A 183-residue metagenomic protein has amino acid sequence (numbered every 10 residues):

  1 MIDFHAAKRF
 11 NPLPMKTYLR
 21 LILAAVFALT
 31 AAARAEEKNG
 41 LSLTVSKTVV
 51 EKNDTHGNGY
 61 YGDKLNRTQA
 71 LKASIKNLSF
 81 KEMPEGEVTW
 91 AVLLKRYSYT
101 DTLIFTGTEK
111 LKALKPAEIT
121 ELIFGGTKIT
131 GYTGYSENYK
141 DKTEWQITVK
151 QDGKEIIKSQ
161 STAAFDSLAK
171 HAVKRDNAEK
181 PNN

Functional and structural regions predicted by a protein language model:
D3, F10-N11: Short, positively charged and aromatic/hydrophobic N-terminal segments
K16-A24: Sec-dependent signal peptide recognition, specifically the positively charged N-region followed immediately by
A24-A33: Hydrophobic h-region of N-terminal signal peptides that target proteins for export in Gram-negative bacteria
A35-A70, E179: Low-complexity, acidic Ser/Thr/Pro/Gly-rich terminal tails and inter-domain linkers that flank the onset of structured
R67, P84-T89, E137-E144: Short coil-to-beta strand junction motifs in C2/discoidin
I75-S79: Asparagine-centered strand-capping/turn motif at beta-strand->loop junctions
E82-S98: Short acidic, flexible loop segments centered on an aromatic residue
F105-S161, L168: Short, solvent-exposed, Trp/other aromatic-anchored flexible loops in extracytoplasmic proteins
